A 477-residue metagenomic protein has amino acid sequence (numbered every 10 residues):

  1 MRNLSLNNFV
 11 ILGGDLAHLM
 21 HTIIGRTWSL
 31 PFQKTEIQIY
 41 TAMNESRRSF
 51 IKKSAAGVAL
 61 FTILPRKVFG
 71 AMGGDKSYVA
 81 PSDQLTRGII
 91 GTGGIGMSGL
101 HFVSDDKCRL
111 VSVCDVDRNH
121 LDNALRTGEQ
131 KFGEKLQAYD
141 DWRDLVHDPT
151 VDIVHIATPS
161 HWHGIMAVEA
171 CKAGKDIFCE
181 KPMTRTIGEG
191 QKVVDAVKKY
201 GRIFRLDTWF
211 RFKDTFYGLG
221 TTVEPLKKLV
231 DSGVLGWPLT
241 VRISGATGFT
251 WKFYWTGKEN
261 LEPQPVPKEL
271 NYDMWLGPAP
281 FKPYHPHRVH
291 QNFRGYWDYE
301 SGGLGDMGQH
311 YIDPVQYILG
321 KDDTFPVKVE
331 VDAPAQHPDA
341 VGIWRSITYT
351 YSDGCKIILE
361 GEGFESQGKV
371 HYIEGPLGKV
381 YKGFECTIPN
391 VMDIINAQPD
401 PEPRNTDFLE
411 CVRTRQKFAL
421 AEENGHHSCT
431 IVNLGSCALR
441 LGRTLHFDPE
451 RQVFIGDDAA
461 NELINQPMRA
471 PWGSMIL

Functional and structural regions predicted by a protein language model:
N3-L12, L16-E45: N-terminal secretory signal peptides
A42-V58: N-terminal secretory signal peptides and thylakoid transit peptides that target proteins across membranes
K53-G57, F69-G74, S98, P283-P286 (+3 more regions): C-terminal helical cap and adjacent loop that interface with cofactors, partners, or active-site loops
G57-K131, F210, V230, V315: N-terminal Rossmann-like dinucleotide-binding module
I89, C179, F204-L206: Hydrophobic residues in well-ordered beta-strands that form the structural core
H120, L136-K192, A196: Beta-loop-alpha module in the N-terminal Rossmann-like domain of NAD(P)-dependent dehydrogenases, especially those
T184-E269: A contiguous active-site-proximal alpha/beta segment in oxidoreductase catalytic domains
P263-E269, D273-D353: Rossmann-like dinucleotide-binding domain that binds NAD(P)(H)
